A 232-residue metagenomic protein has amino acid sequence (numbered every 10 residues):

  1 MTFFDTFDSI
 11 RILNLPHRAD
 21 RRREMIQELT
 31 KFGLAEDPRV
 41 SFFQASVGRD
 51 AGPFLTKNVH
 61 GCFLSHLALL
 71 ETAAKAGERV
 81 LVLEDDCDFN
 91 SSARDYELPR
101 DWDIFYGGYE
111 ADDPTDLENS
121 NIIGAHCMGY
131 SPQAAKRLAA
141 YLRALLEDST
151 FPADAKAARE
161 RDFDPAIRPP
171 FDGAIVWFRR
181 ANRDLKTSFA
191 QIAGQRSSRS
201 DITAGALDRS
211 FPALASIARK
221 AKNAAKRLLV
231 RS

Functional and structural regions predicted by a protein language model:
M1-L83, C87-S232: An acidic/histidine-cluster motif and surrounding catalytic segment that typifies divalent-metal-assisted enzyme active
